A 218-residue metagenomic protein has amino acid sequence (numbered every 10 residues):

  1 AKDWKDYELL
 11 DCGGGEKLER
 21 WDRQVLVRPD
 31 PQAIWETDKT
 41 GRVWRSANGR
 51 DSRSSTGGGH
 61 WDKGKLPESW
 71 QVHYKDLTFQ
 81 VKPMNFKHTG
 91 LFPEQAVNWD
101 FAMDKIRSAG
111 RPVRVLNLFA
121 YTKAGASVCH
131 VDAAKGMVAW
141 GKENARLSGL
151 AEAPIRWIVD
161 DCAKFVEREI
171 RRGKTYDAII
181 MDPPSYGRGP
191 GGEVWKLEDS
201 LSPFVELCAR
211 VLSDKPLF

Functional and structural regions predicted by a protein language model:
W4-E19, L26-P93, D100: Non-catalytic substrate-recognition/targeting regions of SAM-dependent transferases
P93-R111: Conserved alpha-helix/loop element of class I SAM-dependent methyltransferases that forms part of the SAM/SAH-binding
G110-Y121: Conserved class I S-adenosyl-L-methionine
T122-K123, M137: Conserved SAM/SAH-binding loop
S127-D132: Conserved SAM-binding motif I beta-strand of class I
A133-I180: S-adenosyl-L-methionine
K135-M137, V159-C162, Y176-L207: Mobile active-site "lid"/loop adjacent to the S-adenosyl-L-methionine
K215-F218: Conserved beta-strand signature within the Rossmann-like core of class I S-adenosyl-L-methionine
